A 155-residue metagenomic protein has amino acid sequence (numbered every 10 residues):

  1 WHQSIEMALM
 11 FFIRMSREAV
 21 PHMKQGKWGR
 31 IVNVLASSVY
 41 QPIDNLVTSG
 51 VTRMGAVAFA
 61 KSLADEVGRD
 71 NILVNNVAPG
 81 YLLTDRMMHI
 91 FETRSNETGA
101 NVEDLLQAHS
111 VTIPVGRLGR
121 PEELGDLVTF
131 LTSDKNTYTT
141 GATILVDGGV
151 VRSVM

Functional and structural regions predicted by a protein language model:
W1-R14, V32, S49, A56: Catalytic Tyr-X3-Lys loop
E6-Q25, V39, A64-D65, R69 (+1 more regions): Amphipathic alpha-helical dimer-interface segment in Rossmann-like NAD(P)H-dependent oxidoreductases
K24, V32-A56, A60-R69, L82: Catalytic loop of short-chain dehydrogenase/reductase
L35, L73-L83, T132, L145-D147: Conserved SDR Rossmann-fold cofactor-binding beta-strand/turn motif
Y40, P79-H89, T93: Short, flexible catalytic-loop segment of classical short-chain dehydrogenase/reductase
Q41, T129, N136, T140-M155: Short C-terminal tail/terminal secondary-structure segment of NAD(P)H-dependent dehydrogenase/reductase domains
G68, L73, T139-G141: Short, small/polar-rich loop/turn modules that mediate ligand/substrate recognition or access, typified
N101, I113-L124: A conserved structural motif in NAD(P)-dependent oxidoreductases
